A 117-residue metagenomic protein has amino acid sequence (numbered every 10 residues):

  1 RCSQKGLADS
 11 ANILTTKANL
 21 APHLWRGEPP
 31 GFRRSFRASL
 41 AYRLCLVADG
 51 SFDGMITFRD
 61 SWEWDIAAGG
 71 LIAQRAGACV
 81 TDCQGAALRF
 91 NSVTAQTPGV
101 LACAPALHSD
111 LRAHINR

Functional and structural regions predicted by a protein language model:
C2-R117: An extended, acidic
